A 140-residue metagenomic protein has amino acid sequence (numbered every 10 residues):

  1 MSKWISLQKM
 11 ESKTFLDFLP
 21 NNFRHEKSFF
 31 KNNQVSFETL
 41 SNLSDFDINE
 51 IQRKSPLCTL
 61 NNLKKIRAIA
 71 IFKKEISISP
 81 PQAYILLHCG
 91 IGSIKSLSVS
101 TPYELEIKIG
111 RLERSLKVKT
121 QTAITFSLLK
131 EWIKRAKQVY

Functional and structural regions predicted by a protein language model:
M1-Y140: C-terminal extensions
